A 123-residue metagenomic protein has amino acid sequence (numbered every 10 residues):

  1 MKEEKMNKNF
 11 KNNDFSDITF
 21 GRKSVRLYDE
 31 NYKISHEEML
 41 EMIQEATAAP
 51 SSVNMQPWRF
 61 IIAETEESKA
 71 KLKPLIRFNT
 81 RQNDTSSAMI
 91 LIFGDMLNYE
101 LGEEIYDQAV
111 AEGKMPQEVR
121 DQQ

Functional and structural regions predicted by a protein language model:
K2-Q123: Acidic, surface-exposed loops and disordered segments
